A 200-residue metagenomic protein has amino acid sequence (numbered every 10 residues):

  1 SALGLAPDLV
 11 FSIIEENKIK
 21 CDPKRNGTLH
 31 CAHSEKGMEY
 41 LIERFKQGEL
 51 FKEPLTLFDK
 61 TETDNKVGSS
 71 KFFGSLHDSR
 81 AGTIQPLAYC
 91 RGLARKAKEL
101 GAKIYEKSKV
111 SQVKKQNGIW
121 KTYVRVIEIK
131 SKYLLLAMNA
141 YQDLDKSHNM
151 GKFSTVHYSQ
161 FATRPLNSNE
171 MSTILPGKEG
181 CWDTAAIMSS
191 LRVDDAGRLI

Functional and structural regions predicted by a protein language model:
S1, L9-G92: Flavin (FAD/FMN) cofactor-binding and adjacent substrate-gating region of FAD-dependent oxidoreductase domains
D8-K24, V110-Q112, W120, E128-I200: Active-site substrate-recognition segment that forms the wall of the catalytic cavity or substrate channel
E15-N17, E49-K52, D78, K98 (+4 more regions): A generic, residue-level signal for flexible/boundary positions that often mark functional hotspots
T28, M38, N65, S70 (+8 more regions): A broad, structure-centric signal for solvent-exposed, well-ordered loop/edge residues that line or flank functional
A32, H77, Y123, A162 (+1 more regions): Residues in well-ordered beta-strands of folded domains
E39-E49, S70-Y133, A137: Helical element adjacent to the flavin cofactor pocket in flavoenzyme catalytic cores
T56-D59, I104-E106, L136, W182: General beta-strand structural signal in soluble alpha/beta enzymes
